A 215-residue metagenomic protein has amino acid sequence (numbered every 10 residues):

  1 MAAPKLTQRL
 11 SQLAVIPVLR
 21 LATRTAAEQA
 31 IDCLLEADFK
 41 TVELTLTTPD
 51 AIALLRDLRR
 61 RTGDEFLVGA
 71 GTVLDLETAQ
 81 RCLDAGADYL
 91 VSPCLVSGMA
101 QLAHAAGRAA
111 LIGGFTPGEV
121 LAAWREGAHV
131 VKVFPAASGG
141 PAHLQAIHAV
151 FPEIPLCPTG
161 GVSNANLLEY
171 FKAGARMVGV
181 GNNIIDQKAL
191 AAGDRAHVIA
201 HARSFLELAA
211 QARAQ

Functional and structural regions predicted by a protein language model:
M1-G86, A105, E153, N164-A165 (+1 more regions): Conserved N-terminal beta1-alpha1 strand-loop-helix module at the mouth
R20-A22, T48, V68-L76, S92-V96 (+3 more regions): Glycine-rich beta-to-alpha transition loops that act as phosphate-gripper elements at the mouths of alpha/beta enzyme
A30, D75-A85, G118-E126, H143 (+1 more regions): Catalytic cores of alpha/beta
L35-K40, T62-E65, L83-L90, H104-L111 (+3 more regions): Glycine-enriched alpha-helix->loop->beta-strand junction motifs that scaffold or abut catalytic
Y89-L102, V133-P141, A175-R195: Glycine-rich phosphate-binding active-site loops on the catalytic face of alpha/beta enzymes
A122, S138, H143-C157: Shared catalytic-loop signature of beta/alpha-barrel
